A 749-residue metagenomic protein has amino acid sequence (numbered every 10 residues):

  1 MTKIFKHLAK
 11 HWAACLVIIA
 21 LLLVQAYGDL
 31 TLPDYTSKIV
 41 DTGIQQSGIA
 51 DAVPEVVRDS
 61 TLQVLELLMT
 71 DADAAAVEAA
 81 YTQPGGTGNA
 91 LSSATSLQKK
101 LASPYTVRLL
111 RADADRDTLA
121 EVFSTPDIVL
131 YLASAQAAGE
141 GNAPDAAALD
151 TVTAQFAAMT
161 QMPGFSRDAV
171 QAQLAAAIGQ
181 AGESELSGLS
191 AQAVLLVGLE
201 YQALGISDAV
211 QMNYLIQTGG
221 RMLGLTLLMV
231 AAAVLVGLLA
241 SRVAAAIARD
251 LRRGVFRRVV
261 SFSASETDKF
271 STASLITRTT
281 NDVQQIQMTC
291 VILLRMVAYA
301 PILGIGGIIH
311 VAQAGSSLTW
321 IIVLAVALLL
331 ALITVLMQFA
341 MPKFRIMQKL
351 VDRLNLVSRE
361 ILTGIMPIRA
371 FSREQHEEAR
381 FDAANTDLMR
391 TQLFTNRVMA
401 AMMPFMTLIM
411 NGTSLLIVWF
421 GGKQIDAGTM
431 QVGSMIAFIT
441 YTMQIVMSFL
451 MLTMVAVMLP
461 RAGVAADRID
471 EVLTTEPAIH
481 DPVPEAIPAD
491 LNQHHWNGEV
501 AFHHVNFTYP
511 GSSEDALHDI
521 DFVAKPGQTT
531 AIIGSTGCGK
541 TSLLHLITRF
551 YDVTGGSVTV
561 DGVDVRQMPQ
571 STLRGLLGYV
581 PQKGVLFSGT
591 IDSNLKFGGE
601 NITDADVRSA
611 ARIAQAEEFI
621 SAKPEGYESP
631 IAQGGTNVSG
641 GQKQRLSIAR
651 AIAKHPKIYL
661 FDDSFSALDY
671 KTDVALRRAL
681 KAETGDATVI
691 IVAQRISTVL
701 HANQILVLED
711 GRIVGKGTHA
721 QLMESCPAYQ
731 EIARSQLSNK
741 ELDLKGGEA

Functional and structural regions predicted by a protein language model:
M1-L32, T36-L223, L228, A232 (+10 more regions): Membrane-integrated ABC transporters
K10, S166, A264-S265, N281-C290 (+9 more regions): An intracellular "coupling" helix at the cytosolic face of ABC transporter transmembrane type-1 domains
C15, D51, L65-L67, T87-G88 (+5 more regions): ABC-type nucleotide-binding domain
Q25, D29-P33, G224, M229 (+10 more regions): Alpha-helical transmembrane segments
G28-I44, I216, L225-D268, T272 (+10 more regions): Juxtamembrane helix-loop junctions of ABC transporter transmembrane domains
I44-D51, R58-L65, T153, T160-R167 (+10 more regions): Short intracellular "coupling" helices and adjacent cytoplasmic loop segments at the cytosolic face of multi-pass
G306, H310-A327, A331-I333, M337-Q338 (+2 more regions): Helix-loop-helix
